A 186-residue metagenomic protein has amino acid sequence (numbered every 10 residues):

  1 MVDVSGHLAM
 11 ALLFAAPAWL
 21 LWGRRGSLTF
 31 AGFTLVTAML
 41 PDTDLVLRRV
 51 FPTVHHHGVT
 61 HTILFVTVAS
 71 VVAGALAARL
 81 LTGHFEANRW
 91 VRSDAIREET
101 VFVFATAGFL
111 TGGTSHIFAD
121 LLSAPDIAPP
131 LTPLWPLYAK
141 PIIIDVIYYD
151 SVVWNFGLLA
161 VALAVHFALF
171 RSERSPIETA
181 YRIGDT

Functional and structural regions predicted by a protein language model:
M1-T186: N-terminal membrane-targeting hydrophobic helices
